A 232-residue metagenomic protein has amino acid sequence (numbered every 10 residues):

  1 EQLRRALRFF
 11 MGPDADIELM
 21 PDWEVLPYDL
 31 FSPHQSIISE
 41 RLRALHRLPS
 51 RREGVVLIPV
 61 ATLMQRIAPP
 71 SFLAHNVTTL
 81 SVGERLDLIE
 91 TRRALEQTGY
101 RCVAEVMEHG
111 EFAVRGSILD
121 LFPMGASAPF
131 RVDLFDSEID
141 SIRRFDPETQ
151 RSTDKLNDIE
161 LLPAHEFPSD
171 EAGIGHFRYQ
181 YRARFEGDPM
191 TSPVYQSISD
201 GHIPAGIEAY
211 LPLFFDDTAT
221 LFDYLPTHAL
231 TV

Functional and structural regions predicted by a protein language model:
E1-V232: ASCE RecA-like P-loop NTPase motor cores that couple ATP hydrolysis to mechanical translocation on nucleic acids
